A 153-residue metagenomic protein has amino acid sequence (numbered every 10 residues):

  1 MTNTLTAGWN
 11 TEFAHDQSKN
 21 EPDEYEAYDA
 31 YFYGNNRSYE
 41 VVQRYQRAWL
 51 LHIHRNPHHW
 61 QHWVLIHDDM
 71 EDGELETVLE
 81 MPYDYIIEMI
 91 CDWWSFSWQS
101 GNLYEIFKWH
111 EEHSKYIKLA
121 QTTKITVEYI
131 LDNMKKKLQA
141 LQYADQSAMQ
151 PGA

Functional and structural regions predicted by a protein language model:
M1-A153: Metal-dependent phosphohydrolase cores
